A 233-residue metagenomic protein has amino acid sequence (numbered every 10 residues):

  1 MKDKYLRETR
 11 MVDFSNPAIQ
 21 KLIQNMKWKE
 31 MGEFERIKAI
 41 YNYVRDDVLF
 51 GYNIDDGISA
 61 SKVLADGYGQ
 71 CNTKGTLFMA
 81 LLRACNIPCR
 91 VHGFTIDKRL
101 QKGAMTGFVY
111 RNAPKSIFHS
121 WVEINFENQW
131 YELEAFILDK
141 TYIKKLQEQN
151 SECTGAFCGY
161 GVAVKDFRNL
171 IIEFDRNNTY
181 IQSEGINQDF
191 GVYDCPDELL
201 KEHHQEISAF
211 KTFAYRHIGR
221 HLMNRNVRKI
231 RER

Functional and structural regions predicted by a protein language model:
M1-D66: Secondary-structure boundary elements
R7, M11-F14, I96-R233: His-Asp-centered catalytic microenvironments across diverse enzyme cores, prominently the transglutaminase-like
A18, L22-K27, A80, K145-L146 (+1 more regions): Glycine-centered secondary-structure boundary/capping sites
N42-Y43, A80, A84, S120 (+1 more regions): Residue-level signal for well-ordered alpha-helical scaffold segments within enzymatic catalytic domains
N53-A113, I117: Active-site neighborhood of thiol-dependent amide/isopeptide-bond enzymes
